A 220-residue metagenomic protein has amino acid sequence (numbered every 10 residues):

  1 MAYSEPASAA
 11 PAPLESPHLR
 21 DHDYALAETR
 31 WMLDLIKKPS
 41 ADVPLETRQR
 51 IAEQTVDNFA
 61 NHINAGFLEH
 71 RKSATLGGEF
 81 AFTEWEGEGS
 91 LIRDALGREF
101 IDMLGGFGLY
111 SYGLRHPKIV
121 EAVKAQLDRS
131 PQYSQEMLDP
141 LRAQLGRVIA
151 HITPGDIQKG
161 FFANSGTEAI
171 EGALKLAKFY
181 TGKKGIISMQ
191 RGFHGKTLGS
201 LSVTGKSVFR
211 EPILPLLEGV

Functional and structural regions predicted by a protein language model:
P6, A10-E88: Active-site-adjacent loop/helix segments that line or gate small-molecule/cofactor pockets in enzymes
A10-M32, E99-K183: Glycine-rich loop-to-alpha-helix module at the N-terminal edge of alpha/beta enzyme cores
A81-D102: Active-site and channel-lining beta-strand-loop segments that bind or position nucleotide-derived/phosphorylated
G89-L91, K159, G185: Conserved beta-strand and immediately adjacent loop positions that scaffold enzyme active sites
L91, L109-Y112, V220: Short, well-ordered beta-strand elements within core beta-sheets of diverse protein domains
F179-G195: Conserved PLP-anchoring active-site segment centered on the Schiff-base-forming lysine
G192-V220: PLP-dependent aminotransferase-class I/II
